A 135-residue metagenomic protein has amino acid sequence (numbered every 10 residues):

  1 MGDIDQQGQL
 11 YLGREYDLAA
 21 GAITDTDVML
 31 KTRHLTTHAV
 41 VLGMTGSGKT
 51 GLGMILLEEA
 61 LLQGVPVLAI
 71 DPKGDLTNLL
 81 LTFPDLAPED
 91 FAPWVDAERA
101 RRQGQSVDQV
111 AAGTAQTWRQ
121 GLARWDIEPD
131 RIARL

Functional and structural regions predicted by a protein language model:
M1-S47, G51-L135: Basic- and hydrophobic-enriched, low-structure N-terminal and domain-boundary segments that flank ATP-binding catalytic
